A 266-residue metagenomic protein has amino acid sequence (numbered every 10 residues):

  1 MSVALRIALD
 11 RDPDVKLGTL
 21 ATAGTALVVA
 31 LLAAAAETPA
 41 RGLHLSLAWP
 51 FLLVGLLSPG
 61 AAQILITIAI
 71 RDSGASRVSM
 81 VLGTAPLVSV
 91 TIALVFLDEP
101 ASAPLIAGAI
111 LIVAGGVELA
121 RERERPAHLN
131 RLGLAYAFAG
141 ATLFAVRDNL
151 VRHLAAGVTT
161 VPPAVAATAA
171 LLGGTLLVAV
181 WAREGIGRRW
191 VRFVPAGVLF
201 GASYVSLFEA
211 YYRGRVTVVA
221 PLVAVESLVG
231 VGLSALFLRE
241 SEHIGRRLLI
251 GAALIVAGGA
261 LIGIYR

Functional and structural regions predicted by a protein language model:
S2-L53, Q63-S73, R121-Y136, G157 (+5 more regions): Membrane-interface interhelical linkers
S2-V3, P59-I66, V90, V113 (+3 more regions): Residues that mark transmembrane-helix kinks and helix-interface sites in multi-pass secondary transporters
L17-T19, V78, P163-A167, V219 (+1 more regions): Juxtamembrane helix-start motifs in multi-pass secondary transporters
T25-L32, V81-F96, I110, A169 (+4 more regions): Alpha-helical transmembrane segments of compact multi-pass small-molecule transporters, enriched in specific families
V29-A40, V88-L105, A141-G157, F200-T217 (+1 more regions): Hydrophobic alpha-helical transmembrane segments in multi-pass integral membrane proteins
G42-P59, L97-V113, A156-G174, Y212-S227: Structural signature of hydrophobic alpha-helical transmembrane segments
F51-G55, T67, S79, A109 (+7 more regions): Residue-level signature of transmembrane alpha-helical cores of multipass secondary-active transporters and flippases
T84-T142, H153, V231, A235-L236 (+1 more regions): Juxtamembrane helix-loop boundary signature in multi-pass membrane transporters
